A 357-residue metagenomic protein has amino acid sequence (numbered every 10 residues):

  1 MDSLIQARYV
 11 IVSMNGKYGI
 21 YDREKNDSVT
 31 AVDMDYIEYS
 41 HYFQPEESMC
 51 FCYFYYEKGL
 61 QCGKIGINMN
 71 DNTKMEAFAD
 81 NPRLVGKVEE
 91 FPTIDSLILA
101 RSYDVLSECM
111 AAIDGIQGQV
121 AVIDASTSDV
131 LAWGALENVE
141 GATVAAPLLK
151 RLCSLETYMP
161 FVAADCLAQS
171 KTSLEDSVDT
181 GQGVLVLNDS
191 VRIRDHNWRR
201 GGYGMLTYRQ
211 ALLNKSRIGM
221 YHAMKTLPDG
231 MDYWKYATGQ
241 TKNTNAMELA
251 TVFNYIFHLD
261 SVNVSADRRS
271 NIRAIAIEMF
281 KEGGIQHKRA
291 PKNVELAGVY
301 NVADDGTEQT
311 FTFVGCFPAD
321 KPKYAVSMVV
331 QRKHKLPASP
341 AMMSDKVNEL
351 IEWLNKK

Functional and structural regions predicted by a protein language model:
M1-E89: Residue-level detector of conserved, function-critical positions
G66, N70-Q119, T310-F313, A319-D320 (+4 more regions): Extracytoplasmic/periplasmic proteins that interact with beta-lactams or build/remodel peptidoglycan
E90-Y158, D165, Q169-K171, N188-V191: Short pre-catalytic segments that frame enzyme active sites
S102, C109, V120, S128 (+9 more regions): Residue-level preference for non-acidic, small/hydrophobic
S107-E108, A164-K171, H222-K225, T251-H258 (+2 more regions): Short glycine/serine- and small hydrophobic-enriched flexible loop segments
P147, T172-D229: Conserved catalytic neighborhood of penicillin-recognizing serine enzymes
Q210, D232-K356: A penicillin-recognizing enzyme superfamily signal
